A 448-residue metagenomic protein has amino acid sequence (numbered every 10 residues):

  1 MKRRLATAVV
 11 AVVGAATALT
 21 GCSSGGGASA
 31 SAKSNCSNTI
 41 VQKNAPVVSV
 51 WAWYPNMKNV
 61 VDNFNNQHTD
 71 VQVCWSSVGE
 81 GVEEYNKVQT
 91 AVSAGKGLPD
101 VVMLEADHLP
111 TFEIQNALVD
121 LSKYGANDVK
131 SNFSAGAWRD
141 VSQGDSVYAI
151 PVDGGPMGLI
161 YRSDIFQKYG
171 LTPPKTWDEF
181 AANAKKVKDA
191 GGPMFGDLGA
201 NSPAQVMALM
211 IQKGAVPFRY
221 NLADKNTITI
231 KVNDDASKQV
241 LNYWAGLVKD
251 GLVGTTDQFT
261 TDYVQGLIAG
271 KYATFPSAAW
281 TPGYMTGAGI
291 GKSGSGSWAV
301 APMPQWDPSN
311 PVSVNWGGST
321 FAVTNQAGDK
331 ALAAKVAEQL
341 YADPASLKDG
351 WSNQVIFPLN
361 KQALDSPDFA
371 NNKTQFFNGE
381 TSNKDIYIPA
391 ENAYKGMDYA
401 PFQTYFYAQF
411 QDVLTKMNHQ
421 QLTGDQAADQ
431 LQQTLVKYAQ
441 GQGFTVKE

Functional and structural regions predicted by a protein language model:
K2-P110, L332, K348-D349, Q426 (+1 more regions): Conserved N-terminal structural module of periplasmic/extracytoplasmic solute-binding proteins
N35, A106-M157, A208-Q212, A299-P302 (+2 more regions): Hinge/lid segment of periplasmic solute-binding proteins
V60, V101, A236-Y243, S319 (+3 more regions): Short amphipathic alpha-helical coupling segments at ligand-binding clamshell hinges and other catalytic/signaling
V78-K87, D107, W177-A182, T256-A269: Short helix-initiation/N-cap motifs at beta->coil->alpha
T90, L98-D100, D128-D164, S309-V314 (+1 more regions): A structural signal for short loop-to-beta-strand junctions that line the ligand-binding cleft of periplasmic/secreted
S146-V152, M157, A181-T229, A236 (+1 more regions): Extracytoplasmic/periplasmic solute-binding protein
A184, N226-T256, M303: Glycine-centered hinge/linker elements that transmit conformational signals in sensory and ligand-binding systems
W280-S293, D307-A408, Q440-E448: C-terminal lobe and pocket-closing loops of periplasmic/extracytoplasmic Venus-flytrap solute-binding proteins
